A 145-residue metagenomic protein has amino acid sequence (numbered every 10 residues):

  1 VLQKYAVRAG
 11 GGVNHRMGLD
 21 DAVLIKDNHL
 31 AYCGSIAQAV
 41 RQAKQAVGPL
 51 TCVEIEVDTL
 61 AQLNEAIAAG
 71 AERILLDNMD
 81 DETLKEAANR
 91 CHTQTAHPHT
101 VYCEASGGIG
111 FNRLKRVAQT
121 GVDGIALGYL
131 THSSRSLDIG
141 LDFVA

Functional and structural regions predicted by a protein language model:
V1-A69, R73, K85-R90, V101-E104 (+2 more regions): Acidic/glycine-rich phosphate/pyrophosphate-binding loops and surrounding catalytic core that coordinate Mg2+
R73-D81: Extended hydrophobic secondary-structure segments
N78, G107, Y129-L130: Short secondary-structure boundary segments
D80-L84, T95: Low-complexity, compositionally biased segments
Q94-T100: Intrinsic disorder/low-complexity segments
L141-A145: A short, gly/pro- and small-residue-rich
